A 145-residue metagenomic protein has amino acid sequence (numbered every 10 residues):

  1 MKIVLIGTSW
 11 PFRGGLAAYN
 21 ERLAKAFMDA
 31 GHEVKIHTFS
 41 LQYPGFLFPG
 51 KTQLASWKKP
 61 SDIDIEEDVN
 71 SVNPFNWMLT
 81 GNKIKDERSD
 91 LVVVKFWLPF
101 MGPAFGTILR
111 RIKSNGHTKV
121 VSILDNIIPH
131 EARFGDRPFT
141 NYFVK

Functional and structural regions predicted by a protein language model:
M1-V4: Extreme N-terminal starter segment of soluble prokaryotic enzymes
G7-E21, W97-G102: A short, glycine/small-residue-rich beta-strand->loop->alpha-helix junction that serves as a flexible
P11-R13, K25-R88: N-terminal strand-loop element at the rim of the active site of nucleotide-sugar-dependent glycosyltransferases
G15-A26, A104, I108, G135 (+1 more regions): Conserved alpha-helical elements of sugar-nucleotide-dependent glycosyltransferases
P74-T80, V93-H117, G135: An aromatic- and histidine-rich active-site surface loop
G116-V121, N126-K145: Nucleotide-sugar donor phosphate/pyrophosphate-binding loop at the beta->alpha transition of glycosyltransferases
